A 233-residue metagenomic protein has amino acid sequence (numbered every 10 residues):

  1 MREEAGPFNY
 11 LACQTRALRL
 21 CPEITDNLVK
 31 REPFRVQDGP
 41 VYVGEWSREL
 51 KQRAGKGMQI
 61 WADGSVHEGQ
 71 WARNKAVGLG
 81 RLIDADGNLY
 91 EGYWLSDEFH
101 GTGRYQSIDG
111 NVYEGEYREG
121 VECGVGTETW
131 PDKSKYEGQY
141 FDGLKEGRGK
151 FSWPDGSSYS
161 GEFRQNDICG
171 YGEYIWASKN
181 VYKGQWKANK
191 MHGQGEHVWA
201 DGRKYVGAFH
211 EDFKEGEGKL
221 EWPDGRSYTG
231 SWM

Functional and structural regions predicted by a protein language model:
M1-M233: Intrinsically disordered, low-complexity repeat tracts enriched in Gly/Pro/Ser/Thr and acidic residues, frequently
